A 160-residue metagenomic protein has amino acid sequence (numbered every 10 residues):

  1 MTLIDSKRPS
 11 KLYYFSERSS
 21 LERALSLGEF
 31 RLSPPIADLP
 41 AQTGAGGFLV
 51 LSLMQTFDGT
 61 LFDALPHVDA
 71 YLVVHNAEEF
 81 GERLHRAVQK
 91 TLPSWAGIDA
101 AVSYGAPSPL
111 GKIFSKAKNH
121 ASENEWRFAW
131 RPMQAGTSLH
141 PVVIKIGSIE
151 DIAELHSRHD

Functional and structural regions predicted by a protein language model:
M1-D160: NAD-dependent ADP-ribosyltransferases
